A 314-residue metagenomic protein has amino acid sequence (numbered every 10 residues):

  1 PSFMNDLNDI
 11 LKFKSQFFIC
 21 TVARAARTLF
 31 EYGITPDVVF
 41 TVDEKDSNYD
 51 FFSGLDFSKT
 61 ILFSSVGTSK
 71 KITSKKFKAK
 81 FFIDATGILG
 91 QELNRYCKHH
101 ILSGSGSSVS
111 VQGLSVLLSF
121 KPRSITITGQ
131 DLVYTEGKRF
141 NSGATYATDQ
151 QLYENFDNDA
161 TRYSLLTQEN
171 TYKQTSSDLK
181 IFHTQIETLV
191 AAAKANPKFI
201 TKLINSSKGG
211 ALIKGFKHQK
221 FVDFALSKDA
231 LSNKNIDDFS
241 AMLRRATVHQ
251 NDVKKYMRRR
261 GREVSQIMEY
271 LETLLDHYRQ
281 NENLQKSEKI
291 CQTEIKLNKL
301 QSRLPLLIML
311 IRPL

Functional and structural regions predicted by a protein language model:
P1, L11, P36-D37, Q91-L102 (+1 more regions): Short, basic, glycine/proline-bearing loop/turn elements
P1, V22-R24, V42-E44, S65-G67 (+3 more regions): Fold-independent oxyanion-binding glycine-rich loops and adjacent beta-strand/coil segments at enzyme active sites
P1-S47: Secondary-structure-rich domain cores
R27-R123, L307-L314: Acidic/Gly/His-enriched mid-domain segments of enzyme catalytic cores or analogous surface patches that mediate
F40-K45, S53-K59, F82, S142-T161 (+1 more regions): Acidic, Ser/Thr-rich peripheral helices and adjacent loops at domain boundaries
G106-S107, N155-G210: Polyanion-binding loop/helix "lid" in catalytic or ligand-binding cores
R123-G137: Acidic, metal-binding active-site segment of PIN/NYN-like and related structure-specific nucleases
A192-L314: Long, compositionally biased charged/polar accessory segments in the mid-to-C-terminal portions of proteins
